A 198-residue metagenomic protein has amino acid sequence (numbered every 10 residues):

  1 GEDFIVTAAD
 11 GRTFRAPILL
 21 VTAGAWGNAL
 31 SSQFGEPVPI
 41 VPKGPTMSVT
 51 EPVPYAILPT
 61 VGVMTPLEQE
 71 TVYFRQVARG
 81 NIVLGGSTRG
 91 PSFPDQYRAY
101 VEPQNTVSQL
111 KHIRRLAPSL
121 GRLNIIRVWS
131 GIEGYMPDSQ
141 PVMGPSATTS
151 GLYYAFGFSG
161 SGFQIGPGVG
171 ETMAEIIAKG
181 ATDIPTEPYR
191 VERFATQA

Functional and structural regions predicted by a protein language model:
G1-F4: A conserved short coil-to-beta-strand element within the FAD-binding core of flavoproteins
A8-I18: Core beta-strand elements of the Rossmann-like FAD/NAD(P) dinucleotide-binding domain in flavoenzyme oxidoreductases
F14, W26-N28, G90: Glycine-rich nucleotide phosphate-binding loop and flanking beta-alpha elements of Rossmann-like dinucleotide-binding
I18-V21, V38-T50: Acidic, glycine-rich loop-and-beta core segments that form the ion-binding/anion-interacting portion of active sites
V21-E36: Flavin (primarily FAD) binding-site architecture
L30-S32, P59-T60, P94, Q164-I165: Short glycine-/acidic-enriched loop or helix-start segments at secondary-structure transitions that form or flank
P54-G151: Active-site lid/adjacent beta-loop-alpha segment flanking the redox-cofactor pocket in flavoenzymes
H112-A198: C-terminal catalytic lobe of FAD-dependent flavoproteins
